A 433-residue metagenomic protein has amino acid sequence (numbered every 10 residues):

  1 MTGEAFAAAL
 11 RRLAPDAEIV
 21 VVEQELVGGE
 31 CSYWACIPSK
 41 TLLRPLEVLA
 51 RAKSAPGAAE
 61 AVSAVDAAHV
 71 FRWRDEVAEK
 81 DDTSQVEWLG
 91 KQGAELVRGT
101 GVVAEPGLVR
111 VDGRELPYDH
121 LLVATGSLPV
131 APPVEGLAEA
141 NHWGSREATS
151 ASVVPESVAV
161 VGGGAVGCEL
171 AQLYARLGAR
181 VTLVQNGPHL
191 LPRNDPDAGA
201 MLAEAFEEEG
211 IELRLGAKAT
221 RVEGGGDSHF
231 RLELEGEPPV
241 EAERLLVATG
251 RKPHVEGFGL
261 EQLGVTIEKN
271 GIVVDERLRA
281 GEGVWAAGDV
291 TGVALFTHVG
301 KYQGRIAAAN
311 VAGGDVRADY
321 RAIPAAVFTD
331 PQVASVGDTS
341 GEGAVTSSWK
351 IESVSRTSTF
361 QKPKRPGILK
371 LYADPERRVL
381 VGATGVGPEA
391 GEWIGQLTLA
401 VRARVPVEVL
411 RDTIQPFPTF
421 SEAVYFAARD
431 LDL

Functional and structural regions predicted by a protein language model:
M1-F6, R11-E25, E30, I37 (+3 more regions): Flexible, glycine-rich terminal cap/loop adjacent to redox cofactors in electron-transfer oxidoreductases
M1-T2, Q24-E25, V161-G164, D289: Glycine-rich Rossmann-fold phosphate-binding loop(s) that bind the pyrophosphate of adenine dinucleotide cofactors
A5, A9-V154, T182, G187-L191 (+6 more regions): Glycine-rich flavin
A7, R11, A171-R176: Gly/Ala-rich phosphate-binding loop of Rossmann-like dinucleotide-binding domains, activating on the conserved
P38, V109, P253, A280 (+2 more regions): Hydrophobic "anchor" residues
P129, G264, N270-G283, T357-K370 (+1 more regions): FAD-binding beta-loop-beta segment adjacent to the flavin cofactor pocket
A138-P155, P239-N310: FAD-site-proximal beta/loop scaffold in flavoenzymes
